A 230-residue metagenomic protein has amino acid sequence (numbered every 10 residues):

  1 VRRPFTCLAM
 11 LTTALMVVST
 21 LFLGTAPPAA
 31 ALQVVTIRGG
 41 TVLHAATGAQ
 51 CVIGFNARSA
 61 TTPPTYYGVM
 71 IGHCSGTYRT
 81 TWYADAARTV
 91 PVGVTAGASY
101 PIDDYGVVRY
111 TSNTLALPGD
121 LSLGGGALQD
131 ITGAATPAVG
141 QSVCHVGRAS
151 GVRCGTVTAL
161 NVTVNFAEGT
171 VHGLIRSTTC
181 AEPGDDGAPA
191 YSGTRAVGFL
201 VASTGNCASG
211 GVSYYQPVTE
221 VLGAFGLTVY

Functional and structural regions predicted by a protein language model:
V1-A31: Secretory targeting and sorting signals
T12-L21, F55-N56, Y105-V107, G223-A224: Hydrophobic alpha-helical membrane segments, chiefly transmembrane helices and signal peptide h-regions, characterized
T20, Q129, G210: Generic anion/oxyanion-binding catalytic loop in active/binding sites
P28-V34, T61-T62: Low-complexity, polybasic segments enriched for Lys interleaved with small residues
V35-A49, G54, Y67, P118-G125 (+1 more regions): Active-site region of chymotrypsin-like
A45-V162, S192-G193, V197: Serine endopeptidase catalytic core focused on the charge-relay Asp
